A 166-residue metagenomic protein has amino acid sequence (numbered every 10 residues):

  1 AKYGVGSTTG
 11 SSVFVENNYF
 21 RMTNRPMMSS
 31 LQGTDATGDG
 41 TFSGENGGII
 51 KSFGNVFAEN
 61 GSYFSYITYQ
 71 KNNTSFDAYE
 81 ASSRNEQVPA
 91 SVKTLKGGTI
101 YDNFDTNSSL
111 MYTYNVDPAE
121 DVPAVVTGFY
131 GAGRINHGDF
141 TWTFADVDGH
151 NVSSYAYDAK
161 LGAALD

Functional and structural regions predicted by a protein language model:
A1-K2: Eukaryote-skewed repeat-based solenoidal scaffolds used as protein-protein interaction platforms, primarily
G6-T8: Low-complexity, polar/charged sequence tracts that form flexible coils or short amphipathic helices and often embed
F20-D166: Long, contiguous C-terminal flanking segments immediately downstream of a protein's structured core
